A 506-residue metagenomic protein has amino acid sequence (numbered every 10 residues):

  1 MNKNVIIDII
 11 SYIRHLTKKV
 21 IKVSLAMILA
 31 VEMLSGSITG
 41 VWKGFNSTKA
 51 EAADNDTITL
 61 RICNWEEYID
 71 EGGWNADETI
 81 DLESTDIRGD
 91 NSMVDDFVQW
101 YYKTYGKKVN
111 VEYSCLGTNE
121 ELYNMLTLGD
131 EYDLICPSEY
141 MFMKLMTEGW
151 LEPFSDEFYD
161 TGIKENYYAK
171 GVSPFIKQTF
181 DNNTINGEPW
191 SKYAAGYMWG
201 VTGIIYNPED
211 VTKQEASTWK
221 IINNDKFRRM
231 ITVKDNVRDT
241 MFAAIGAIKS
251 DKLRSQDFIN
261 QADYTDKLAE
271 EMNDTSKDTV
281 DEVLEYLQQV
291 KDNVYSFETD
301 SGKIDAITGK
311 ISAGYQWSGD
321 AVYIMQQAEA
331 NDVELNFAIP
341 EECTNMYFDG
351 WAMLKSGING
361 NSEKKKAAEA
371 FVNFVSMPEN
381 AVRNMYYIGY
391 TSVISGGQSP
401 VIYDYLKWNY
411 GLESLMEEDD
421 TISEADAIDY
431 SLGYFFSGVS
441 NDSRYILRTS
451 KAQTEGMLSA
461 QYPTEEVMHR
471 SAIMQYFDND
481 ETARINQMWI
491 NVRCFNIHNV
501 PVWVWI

Functional and structural regions predicted by a protein language model:
V23, L34-D54: Sec-dependent signal peptide cleavage junction
A53-K144, E148: Early extracytoplasmic/lumenal segment of secretory-pathway proteins
K108, E112-Y123, M143-W199, K213-K220: Hinge/lid segment of periplasmic solute-binding proteins
D160-N166, L284-Q288, N331-K355: Periplasmic-binding protein-like
I221-V237: Short loop->beta-strand "edge-of-pocket" segments that line small-molecule binding or catalytic clefts across diverse
V233, T240-A244, K252-N336: Ligand-binding pocket segment of bilobal, Venus flytrap-like solute-binding proteins
M353-Y462: Mature extracytoplasmic/periplasmic domains
Y430-I506: Conserved C-terminal helix/tail region of periplasmic/extracytoplasmic solute-binding proteins
